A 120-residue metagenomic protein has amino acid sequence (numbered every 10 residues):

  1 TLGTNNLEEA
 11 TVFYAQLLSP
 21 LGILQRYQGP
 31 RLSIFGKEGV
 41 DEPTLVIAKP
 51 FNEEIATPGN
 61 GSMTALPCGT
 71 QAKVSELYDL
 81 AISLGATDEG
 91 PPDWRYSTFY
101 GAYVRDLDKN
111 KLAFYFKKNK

Functional and structural regions predicted by a protein language model:
T1-T11, T64, K118-K120: N-terminal beta-strand motif that seeds the catalytic metal site of vicinal oxygen chelate
G3-T44: Core segments of cupin and vicinal oxygen chelate
A10-Y14, A81, K109: Conserved active-site tyrosine of GNAT-family acetyltransferases
Q16, P20, L77-G90: Charge-dense, helix-prone N-terminal extensions
G36-E76: Long, continuous compositionally biased terminal/linker segments
I82-K120: Vicinal oxygen chelate
